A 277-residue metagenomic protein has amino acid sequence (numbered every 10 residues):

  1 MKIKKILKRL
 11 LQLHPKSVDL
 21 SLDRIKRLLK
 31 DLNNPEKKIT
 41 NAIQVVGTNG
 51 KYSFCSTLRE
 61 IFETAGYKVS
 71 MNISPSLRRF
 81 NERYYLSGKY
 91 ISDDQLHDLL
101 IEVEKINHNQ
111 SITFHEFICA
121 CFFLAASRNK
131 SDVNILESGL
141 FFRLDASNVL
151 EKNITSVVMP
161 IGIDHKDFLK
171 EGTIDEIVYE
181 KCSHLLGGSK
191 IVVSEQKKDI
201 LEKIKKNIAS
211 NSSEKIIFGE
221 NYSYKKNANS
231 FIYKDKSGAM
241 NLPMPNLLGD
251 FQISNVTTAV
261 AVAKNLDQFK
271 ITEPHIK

Functional and structural regions predicted by a protein language model:
M1-V18: Charged, amphipathic alpha-helical linker segments immediately N-terminal to NTP-binding catalytic cores
K16-V18, L22, K26-I39, T64-E151 (+3 more regions): ATP-dependent carboxylate-amine ligase catalytic core
L28, L58, F62, C119-A126 (+1 more regions): Buried hydrophobic packing segments
T40, N129-S138, N153-P243, V256-H275: Acidic, Mg2+-coordinating active-site environments of NTP-dependent enzymes
N41-Q44, S53-M71: A conserved segment at the C-terminal end of the G1
V69, L247-V260: Short glycine/threonine-rich catalytic loop with a Thr-x-Gly-x-Asp
N107-S111, M244-D250: A short glycine/serine-rich beta->alpha loop
